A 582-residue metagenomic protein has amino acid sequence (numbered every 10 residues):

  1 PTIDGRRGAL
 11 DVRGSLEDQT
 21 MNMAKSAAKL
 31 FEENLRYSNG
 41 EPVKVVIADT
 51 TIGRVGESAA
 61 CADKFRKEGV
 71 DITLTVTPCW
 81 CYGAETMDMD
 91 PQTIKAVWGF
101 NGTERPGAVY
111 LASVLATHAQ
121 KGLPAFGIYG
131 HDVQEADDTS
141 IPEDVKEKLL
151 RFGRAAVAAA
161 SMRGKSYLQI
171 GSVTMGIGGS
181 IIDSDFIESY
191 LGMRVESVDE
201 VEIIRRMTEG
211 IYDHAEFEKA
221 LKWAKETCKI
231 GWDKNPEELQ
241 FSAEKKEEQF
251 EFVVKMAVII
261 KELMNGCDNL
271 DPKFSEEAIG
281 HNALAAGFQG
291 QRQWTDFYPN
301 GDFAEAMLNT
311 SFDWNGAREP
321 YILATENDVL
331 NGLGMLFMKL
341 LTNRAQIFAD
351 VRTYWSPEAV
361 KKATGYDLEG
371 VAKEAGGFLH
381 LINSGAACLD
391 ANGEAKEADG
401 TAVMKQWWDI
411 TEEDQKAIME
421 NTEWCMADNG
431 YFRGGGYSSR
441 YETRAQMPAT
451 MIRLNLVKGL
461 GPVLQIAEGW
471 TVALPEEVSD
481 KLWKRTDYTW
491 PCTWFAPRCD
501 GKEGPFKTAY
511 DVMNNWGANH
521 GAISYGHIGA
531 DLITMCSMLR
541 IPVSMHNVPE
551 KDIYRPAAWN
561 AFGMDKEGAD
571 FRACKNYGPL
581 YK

Functional and structural regions predicted by a protein language model:
P1-A48, G179-F241: N-terminal glycine-rich anion-binding loop in soluble enzyme alpha/beta folds
L16-F31, S58-A60, A108-A112, V145-L149 (+2 more regions): Well-ordered, non-membrane alpha-helical segments in soluble/globular domains
Q19-K25, G53, I94-F100, Y190 (+3 more regions): Anaerobic metallocofactor- and corrinoid-dependent redox/one-carbon enzyme cores, especially those from methanogenesis
K25-T75, W80, M87-I94, E244 (+3 more regions): Alpha/propeptide regions of enzymes that mature by internal proteolysis
T50-R163, M175, N300, T364: Cofactor- and metal-binding active-site motifs of prokaryotic enzymes that mediate redox/radical or nucleophilic
P106, G176-I181, D185-F186, R206-T208 (+3 more regions): Short helix/loop capping segments that flank catalytic or ligand/cofactor-binding pockets
A116-F126, E147-R151, D213-I230, M335: A polyampholytic, Gly/Pro-enriched intrinsically disordered region
A156-E202, P272-G290: Charge-patterned, long linear interaction tracts outside catalytic cores
